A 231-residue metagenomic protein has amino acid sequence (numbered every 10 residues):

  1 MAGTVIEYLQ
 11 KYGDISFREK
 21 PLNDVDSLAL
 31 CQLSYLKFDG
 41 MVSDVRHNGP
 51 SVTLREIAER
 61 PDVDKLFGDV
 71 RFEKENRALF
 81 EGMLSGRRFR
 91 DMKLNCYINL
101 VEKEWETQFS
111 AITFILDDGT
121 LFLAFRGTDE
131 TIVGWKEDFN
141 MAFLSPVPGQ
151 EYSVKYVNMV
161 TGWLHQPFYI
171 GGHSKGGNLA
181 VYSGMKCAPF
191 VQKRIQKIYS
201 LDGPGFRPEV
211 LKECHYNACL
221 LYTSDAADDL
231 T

Functional and structural regions predicted by a protein language model:
M1-D69: N-terminal low-complexity, Ser/Thr- and acidic-residue-enriched intrinsically disordered segments
P61-Y169, F190-I195: A conserved cap/lid and substrate-binding interface adjacent to the catalytic center of lipid-processing enzymes
G172, G176, A180: Gly/Ala-rich beta-loop-alpha elbow adjacent to hydrolase catalytic centers
A180-A188: Short glycine-enriched nucleophile-adjacent loop and the immediately C-terminal alpha-helix near the catalytic center
V191-K193, N217-L220: Short, conserved loop/helix-junction motifs that constitute active-site signature segments in enzyme catalytic cores
Y199-F206: Active-site nucleophile loop of the alpha/beta-hydrolase fold
R207-A218: Flexible "cap/lid" loop of the alpha/beta hydrolase fold
Y222-A227, T231: Conserved small/polar residues in nucleotide/adenosyl-binding loops
